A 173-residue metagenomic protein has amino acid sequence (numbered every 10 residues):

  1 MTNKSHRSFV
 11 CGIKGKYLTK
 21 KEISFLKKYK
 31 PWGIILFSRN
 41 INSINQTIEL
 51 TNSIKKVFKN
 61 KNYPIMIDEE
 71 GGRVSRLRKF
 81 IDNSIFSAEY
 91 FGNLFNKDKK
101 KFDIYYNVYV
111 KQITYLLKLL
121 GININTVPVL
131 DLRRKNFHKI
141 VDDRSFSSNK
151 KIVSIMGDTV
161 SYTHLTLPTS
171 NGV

Functional and structural regions predicted by a protein language model:
T2-L18: Boundary/entry segment of secreted carbohydrate-active catalytic domains
C11-K16, S24, L36-S43: Short, N-terminal intrinsically disordered low-complexity segments that are rich in Pro/Gly and polar/charged residues
K16-L26, Y109-I113: Short, acidic/polar
K30-V153: Enzymes and membrane/adaptor proteins characterized by extended Gly/Ser/Thr/Asp/Glu-rich, aromatic-dotted
I155-T159: Metal-dependent enolase-superfamily TIM-barrel catalytic cores that perform enediolate-based chemistry
T163-T169: Conserved small/polar residues in nucleotide/adenosyl-binding loops
